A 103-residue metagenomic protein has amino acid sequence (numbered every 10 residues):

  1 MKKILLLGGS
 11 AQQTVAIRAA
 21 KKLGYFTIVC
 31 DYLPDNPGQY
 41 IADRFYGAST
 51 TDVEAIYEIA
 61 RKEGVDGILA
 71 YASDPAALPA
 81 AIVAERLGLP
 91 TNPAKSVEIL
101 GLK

Functional and structural regions predicted by a protein language model:
M1-S96: ATP-binding N-terminal substructure of ATP-dependent carboxylate-amine bond-forming enzymes
S96-K103: Short beta-strand to alpha-helix junction loop
